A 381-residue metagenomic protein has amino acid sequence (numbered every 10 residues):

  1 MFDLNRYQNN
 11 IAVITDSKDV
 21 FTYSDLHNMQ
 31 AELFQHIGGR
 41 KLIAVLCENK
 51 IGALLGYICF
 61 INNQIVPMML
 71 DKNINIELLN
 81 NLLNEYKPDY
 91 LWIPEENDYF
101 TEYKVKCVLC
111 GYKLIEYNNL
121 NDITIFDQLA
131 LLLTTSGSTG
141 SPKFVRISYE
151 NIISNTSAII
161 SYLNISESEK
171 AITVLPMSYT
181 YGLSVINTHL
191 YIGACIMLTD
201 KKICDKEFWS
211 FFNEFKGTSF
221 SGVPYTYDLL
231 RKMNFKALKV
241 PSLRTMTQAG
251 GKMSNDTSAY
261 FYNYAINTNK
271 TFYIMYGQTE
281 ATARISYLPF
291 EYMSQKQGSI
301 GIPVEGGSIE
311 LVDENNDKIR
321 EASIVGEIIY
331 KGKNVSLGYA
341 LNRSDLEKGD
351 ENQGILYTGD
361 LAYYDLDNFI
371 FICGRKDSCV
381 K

Functional and structural regions predicted by a protein language model:
R6-Q8, L114-T134, S141, N164-K170: Conserved pre-ATP/AMP-binding loop-to-beta segment of ANL
N9-I37, K50, E77-N80, I147-E150: Conserved AMP-binding/adenylate-forming core of the ANL superfamily
T22-Y23, A130-S157: Conserved AMP-binding A3 loop
E32-N73, V174: Conserved AMP-binding/adenylate-forming
C47-E48, M68-L83, A194-F215, T226 (+1 more regions): ATP-dependent adenylate-forming carboxylate-activation enzymes
I153-K170, T180-S219, V304-G306: Conserved AMP-binding/adenylation subdomain of ANL enzymes
G217-G222, R231-Q295, S308: Gly/Ser/Thr-rich phosphate-binding loop
R320-S323, E327-K381: Conserved ATP-binding/catalytic segment of the ANL
